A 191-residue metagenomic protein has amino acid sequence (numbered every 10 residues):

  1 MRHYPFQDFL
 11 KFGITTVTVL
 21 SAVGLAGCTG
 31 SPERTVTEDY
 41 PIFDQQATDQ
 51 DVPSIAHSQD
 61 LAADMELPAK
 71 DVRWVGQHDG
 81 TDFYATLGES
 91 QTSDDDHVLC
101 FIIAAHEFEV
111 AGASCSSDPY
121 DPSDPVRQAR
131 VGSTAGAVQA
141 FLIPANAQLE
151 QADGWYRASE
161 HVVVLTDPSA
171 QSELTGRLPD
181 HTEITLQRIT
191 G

Functional and structural regions predicted by a protein language model:
R2-T15: Bacterial N-terminal signal peptides that target proteins for export
V17-L20: Repetitive helical segments and hydrophobic/amphipathic motifs
G24-G27: C-terminal motif of bacterial Sec signal peptides marking the signal peptidase cleavage site
T29-V98, H181-G191: Extracytoplasmic low-complexity, Pro/Thr/Ser/Ala/Gly-rich segments that lie immediately after a secretion/anchoring
R73-E150: Mature extracytoplasmic domains of secretory-pathway proteins
F141-G191: Extracellularly exposed regions in secreted/surface proteins, prominently low-complexity, repeat-rich
